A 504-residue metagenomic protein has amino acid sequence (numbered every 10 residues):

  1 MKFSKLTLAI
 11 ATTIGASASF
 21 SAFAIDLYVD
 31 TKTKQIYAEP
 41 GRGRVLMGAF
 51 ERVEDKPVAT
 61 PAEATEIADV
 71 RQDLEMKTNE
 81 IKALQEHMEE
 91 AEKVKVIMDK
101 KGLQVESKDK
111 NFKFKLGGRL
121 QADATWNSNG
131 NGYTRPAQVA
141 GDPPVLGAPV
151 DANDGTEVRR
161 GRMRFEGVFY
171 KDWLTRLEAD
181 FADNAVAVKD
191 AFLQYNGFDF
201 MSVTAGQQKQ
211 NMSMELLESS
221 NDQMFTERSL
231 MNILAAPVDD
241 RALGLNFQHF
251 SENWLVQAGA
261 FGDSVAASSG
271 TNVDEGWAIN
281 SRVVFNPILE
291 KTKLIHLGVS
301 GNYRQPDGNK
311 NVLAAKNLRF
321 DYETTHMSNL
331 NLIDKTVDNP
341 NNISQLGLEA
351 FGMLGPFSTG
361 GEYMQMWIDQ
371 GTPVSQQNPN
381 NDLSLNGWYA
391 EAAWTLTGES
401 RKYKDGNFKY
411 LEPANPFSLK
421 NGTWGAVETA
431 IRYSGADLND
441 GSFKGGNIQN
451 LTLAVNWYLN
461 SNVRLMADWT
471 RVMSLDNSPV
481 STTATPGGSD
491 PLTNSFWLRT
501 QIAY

Functional and structural regions predicted by a protein language model:
M1-F23: Gram-negative bacterial Sec-dependent N-terminal signal peptides
S21, E89, M98, V186 (+2 more regions): Short solvent-exposed loop/turn micro-motifs enriched in small/polar/acidic residues
A22-G117, Y133-R135, L396, S400-N415: N-terminal periplasmic/intermembrane-space "pro-region" immediately following the signal or transit peptide
F23-I25, E92, K101, K189 (+3 more regions): Residue-level marker for the onset of beta-strands and adjacent loop->beta junctions in well-ordered domains
Y28, P149-V150, Y195, N311-Y504: Outer-membrane beta-barrel pore domains
A49, E215-L216, S268, Q370-P373 (+1 more regions): A short, polar/proline- and glycine-enriched secondary-structure boundary/capping micro-motif
K93, N153-D154, L234-V238, V337-N341 (+1 more regions): Short Gly/Pro-enriched turn/cap motifs at secondary-structure boundaries
K101-D307, S384-N421, E428-A430, S434-G441 (+1 more regions): Outer membrane beta-barrel
